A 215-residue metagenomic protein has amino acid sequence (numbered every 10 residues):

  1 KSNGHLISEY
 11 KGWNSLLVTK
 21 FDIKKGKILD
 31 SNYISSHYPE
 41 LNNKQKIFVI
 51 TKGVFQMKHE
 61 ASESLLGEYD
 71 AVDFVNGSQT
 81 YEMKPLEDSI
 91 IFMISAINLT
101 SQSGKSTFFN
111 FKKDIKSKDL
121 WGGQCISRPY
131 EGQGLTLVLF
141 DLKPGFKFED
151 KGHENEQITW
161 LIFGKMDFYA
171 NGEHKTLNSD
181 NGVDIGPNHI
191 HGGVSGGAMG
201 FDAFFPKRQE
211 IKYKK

Functional and structural regions predicted by a protein language model:
K1-S31, S36-Y38, G67-E68, V72 (+3 more regions): A short, N-terminal "cap"/entry segment at the start of jelly-roll beta-barrel domains of the cupin/DSBH fold
D30, M57, F74, M93 (+3 more regions): Short hydrophobic/aromatic-rich beta-strand segments that constitute the beta-sheet cores of beta-sandwich/beta-barrel
N32-S35, P39-L41, Y81, K151-H153 (+2 more regions): Histidine-centered active-site/metal-ligand motif
H37, N42-K44, T51, Q56-D70 (+1 more regions): Extended, compositionally biased flexible segments
E40-Q56, D141, G152-D167: Short, conserved beta-strand element in jelly-roll/cupin
E60-G77, N171-N188: Short acidic-glycine-tyrosine-enriched beta hairpin
S62-E63, N76-Q102, P187-K212: Ligand-binding loop in jelly-roll beta-barrel domains
